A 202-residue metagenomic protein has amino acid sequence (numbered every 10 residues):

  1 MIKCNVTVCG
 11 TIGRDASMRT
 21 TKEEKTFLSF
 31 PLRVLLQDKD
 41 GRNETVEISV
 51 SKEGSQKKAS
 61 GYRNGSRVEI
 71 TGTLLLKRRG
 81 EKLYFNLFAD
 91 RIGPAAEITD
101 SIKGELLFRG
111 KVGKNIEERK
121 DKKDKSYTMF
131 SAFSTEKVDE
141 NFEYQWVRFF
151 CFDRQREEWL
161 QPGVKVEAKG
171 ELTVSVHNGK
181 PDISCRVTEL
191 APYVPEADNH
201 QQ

Functional and structural regions predicted by a protein language model:
M1-Q202: Single-stranded nucleic acid-binding surfaces, predominantly the OB-fold ssDNA-binding core
